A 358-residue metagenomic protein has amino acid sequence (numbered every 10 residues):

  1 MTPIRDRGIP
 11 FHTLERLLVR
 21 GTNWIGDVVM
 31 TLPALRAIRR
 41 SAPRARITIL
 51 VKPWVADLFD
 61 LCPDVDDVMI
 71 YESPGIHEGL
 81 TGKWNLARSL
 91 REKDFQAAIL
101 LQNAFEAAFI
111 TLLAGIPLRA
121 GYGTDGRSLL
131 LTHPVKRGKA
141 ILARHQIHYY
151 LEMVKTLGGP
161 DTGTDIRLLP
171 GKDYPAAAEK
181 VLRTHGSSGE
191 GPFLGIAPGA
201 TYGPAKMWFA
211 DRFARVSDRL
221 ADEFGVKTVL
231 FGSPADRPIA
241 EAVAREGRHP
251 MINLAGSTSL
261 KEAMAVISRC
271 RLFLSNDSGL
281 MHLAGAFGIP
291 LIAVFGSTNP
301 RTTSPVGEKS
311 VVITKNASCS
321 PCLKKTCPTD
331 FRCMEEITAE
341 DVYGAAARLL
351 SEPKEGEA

Functional and structural regions predicted by a protein language model:
M1-A358: Catalytic machinery of carbohydrate-active enzymes, primarily nucleotide-sugar-dependent glycosyltransferases
